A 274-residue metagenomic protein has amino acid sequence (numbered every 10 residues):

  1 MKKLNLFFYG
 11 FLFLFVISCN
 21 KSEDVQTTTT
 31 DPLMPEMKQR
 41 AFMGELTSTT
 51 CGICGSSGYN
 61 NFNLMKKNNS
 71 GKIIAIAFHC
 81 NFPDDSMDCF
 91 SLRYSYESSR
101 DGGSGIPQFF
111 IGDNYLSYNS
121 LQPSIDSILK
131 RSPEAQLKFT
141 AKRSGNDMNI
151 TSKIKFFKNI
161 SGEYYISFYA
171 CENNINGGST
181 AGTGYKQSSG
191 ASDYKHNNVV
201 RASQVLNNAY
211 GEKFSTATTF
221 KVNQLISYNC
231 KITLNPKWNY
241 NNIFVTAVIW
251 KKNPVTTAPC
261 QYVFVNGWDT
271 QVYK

Functional and structural regions predicted by a protein language model:
M1-L6, F11-F42: Bacterial Sec-dependent N-terminal signal peptides
F7-F8, I53, N61, Y118 (+1 more regions): A broad, structure-centric signal for solvent-exposed, well-ordered loop/edge residues that line or flank functional
V16, S48-C51, S227: Mature extracytoplasmic/luminal segments of secretory-pathway proteins
C19-E23, T50, N174: Feature marks short, surface-exposed loop/turn motifs that line or immediately flank catalytic pockets and channel
N20, G52-G55, F90: Secreted/luminal cysteine- and crosslink-motif detector
Q26, S56-N60, M148-T151: Short amphipathic alpha-helical surface micro-motifs
P32-F78: Local sequence-structure signature of Cys/Sec-based thiol-disulfide redox active-site neighborhoods
G71-K274: Short, conserved sequence motifs used for protein processing/export or organelle targeting and for catalysis
